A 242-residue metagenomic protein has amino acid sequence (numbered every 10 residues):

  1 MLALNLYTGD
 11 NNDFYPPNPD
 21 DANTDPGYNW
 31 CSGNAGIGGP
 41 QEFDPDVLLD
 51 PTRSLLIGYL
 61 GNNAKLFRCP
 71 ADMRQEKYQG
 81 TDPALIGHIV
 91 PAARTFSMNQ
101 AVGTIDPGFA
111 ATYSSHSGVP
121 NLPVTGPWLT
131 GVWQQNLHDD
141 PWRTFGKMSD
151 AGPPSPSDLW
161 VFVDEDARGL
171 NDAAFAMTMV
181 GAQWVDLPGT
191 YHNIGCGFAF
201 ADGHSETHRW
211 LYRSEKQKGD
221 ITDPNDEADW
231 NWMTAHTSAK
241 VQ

Functional and structural regions predicted by a protein language model:
M1-Q242: Short, well-structured segments within or immediately adjacent to enzyme catalytic domains that line ligand-binding
